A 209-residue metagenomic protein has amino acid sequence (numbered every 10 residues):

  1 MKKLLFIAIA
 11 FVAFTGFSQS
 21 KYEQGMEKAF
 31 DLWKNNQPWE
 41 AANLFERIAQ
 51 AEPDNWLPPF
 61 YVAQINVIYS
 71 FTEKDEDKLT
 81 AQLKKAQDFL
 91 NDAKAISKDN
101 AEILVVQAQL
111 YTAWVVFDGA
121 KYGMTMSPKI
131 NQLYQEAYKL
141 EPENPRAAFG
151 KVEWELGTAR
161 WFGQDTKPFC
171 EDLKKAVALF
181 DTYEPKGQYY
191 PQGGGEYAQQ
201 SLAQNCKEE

Functional and structural regions predicted by a protein language model:
M1-G25: Bacterial Sec-dependent N-terminal signal peptides
Q19-V67, K74-D77: Start-of-domain marker
I48, A93, E136-A137, A176: Canonical positions in the second alpha-helix
N55, N100, E141-P145, Y183: Residue-level recognition of tetratricopeptide repeat
I68-D77, A108, A113-Y122, G157-G163 (+1 more regions): Short coil/turn linking the two alpha-helices of tandem helical-hairpin repeats
A81-D88, M124-Q132, P145, G163-E184: TPR/TPR-like (Sel1-like) alpha-helical repeat modules
